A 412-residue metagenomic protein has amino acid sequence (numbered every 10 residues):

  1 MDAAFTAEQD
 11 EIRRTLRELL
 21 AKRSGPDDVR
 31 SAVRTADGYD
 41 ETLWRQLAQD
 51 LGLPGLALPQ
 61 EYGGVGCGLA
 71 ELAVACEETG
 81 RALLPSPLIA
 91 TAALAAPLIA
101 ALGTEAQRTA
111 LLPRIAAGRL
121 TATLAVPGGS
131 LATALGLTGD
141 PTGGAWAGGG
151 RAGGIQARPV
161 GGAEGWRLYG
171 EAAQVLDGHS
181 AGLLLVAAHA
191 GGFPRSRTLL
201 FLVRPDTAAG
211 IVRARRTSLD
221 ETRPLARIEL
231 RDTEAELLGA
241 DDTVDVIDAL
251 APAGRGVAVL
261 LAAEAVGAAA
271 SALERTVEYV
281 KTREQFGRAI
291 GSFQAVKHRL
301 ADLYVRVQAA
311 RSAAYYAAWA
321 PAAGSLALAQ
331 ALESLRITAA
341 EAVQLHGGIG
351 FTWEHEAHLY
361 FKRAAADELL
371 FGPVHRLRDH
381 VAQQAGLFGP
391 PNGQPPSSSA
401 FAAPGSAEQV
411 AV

Functional and structural regions predicted by a protein language model:
M1-G80, R114, G118, P252-V412: Alpha-helical interface subdomain recognition
G66-A75, G148-G153, V203: Structural signature of FAD isoalloxazine-binding scaffolds in flavoprotein oxidoreductases
S86-A106: N-terminal glycine-rich flavin-associated loop
L102-A122: FAD-binding glycine-rich core of flavoenzymes that anchor FAD
A117-A134: A short, Trp-centered hydrophobic/proline-enriched beta-strand micro-motif
A125, G165, E171-I211: A short core secondary-structure module
L137-W146, Q174-D177, R204-G239: Flexible, small-/acidic-enriched active-site or ligand-binding loops
G149-Y169: Cytochrome P450 C-terminal beta-domain/meander region
